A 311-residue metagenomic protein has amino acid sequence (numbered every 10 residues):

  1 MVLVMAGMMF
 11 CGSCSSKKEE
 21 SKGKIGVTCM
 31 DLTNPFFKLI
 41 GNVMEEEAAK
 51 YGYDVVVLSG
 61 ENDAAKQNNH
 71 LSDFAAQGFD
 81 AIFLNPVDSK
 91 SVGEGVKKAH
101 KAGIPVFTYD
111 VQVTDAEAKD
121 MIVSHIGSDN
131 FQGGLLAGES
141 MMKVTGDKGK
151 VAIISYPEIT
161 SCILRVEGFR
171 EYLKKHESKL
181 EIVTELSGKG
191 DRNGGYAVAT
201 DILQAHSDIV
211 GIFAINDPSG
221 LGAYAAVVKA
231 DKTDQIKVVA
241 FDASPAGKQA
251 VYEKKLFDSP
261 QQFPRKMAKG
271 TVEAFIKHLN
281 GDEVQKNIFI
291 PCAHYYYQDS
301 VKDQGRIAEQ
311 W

Functional and structural regions predicted by a protein language model:
M1-M8: Bacterial N-terminal signal peptides
M9-S13: C-terminal motif of bacterial Sec signal peptides marking the signal peptidase cleavage site
C14-W311: A residue-level marker of the well-folded mature domains of exported/periplasmic proteins
